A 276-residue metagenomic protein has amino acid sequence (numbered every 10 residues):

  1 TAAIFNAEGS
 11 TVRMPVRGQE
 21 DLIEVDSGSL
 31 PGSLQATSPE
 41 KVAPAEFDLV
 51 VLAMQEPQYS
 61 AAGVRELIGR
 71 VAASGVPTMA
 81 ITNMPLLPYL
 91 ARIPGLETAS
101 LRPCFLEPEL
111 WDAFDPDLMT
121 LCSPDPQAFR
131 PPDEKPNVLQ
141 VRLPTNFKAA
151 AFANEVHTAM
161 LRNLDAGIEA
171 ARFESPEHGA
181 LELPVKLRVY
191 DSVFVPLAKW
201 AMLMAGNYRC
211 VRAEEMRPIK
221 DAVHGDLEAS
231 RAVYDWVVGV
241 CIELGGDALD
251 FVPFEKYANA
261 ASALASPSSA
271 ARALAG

Functional and structural regions predicted by a protein language model:
T1, L274-G276: Extreme N-terminal leader/targeting regions
A2-D48, P57, I68-G69: Conserved N-terminal Rossmann-fold NAD(P) cofactor-binding segment
A3-F5, Y59-S60, L87-L90: Short active-site-adjacent helix-start/loop capping segments
G9-S10, V64-L67, I93-L96: Short, glycine/charged-enriched secondary-structure capping and boundary segments
G18, M84, F254-E255: Residue-level "edge-of-site" marker
P39-L86: Rossmann-fold NAD(P) dinucleotide-binding segment
A45, S74, M79-G206: Rossmann-fold dinucleotide-binding core
T145-A273: C-terminal substrate-binding/catalytic lobe of Rossmann-fold NAD(P)-dependent dehydrogenases
